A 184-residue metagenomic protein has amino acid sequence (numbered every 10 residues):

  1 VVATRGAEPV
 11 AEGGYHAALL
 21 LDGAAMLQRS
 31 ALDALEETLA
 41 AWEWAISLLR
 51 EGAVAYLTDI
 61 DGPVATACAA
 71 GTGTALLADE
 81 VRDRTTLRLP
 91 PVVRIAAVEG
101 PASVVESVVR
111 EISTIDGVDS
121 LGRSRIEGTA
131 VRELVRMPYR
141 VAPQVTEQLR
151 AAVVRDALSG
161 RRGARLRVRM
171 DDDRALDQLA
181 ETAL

Functional and structural regions predicted by a protein language model:
V1-L35, A40-L184: Accessory helical-bundle/CTD segments and flexible terminal tails appended to RecA-like ATPase motors
